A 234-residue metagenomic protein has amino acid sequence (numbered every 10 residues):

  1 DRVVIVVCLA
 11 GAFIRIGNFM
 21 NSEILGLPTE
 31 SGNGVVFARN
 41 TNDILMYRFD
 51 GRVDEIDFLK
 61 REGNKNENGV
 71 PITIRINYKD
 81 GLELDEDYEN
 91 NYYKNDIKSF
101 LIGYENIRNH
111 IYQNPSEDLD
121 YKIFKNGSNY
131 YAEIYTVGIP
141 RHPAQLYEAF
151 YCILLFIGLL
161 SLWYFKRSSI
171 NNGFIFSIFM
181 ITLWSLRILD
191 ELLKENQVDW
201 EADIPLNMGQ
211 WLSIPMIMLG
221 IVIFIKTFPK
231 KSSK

Functional and structural regions predicted by a protein language model:
D1-K234: A feature for loop-to-transmembrane-helix boundaries and adjacent hydrophobic helices in multi-pass integral membrane
